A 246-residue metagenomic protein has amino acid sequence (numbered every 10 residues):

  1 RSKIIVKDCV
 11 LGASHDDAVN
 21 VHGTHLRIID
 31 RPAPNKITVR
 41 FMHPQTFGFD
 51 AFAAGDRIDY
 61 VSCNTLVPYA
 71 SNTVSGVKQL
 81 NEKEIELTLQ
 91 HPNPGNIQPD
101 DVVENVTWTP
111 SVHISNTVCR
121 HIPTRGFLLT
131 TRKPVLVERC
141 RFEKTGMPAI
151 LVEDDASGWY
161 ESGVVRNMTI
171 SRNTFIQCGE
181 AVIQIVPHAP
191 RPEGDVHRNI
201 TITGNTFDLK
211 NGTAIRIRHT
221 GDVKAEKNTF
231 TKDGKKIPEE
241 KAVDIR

Functional and structural regions predicted by a protein language model:
R1-S2, L11-G12, V21, N105-V106 (+7 more regions): Low-complexity, polar/charged sequence tracts that form flexible coils or short amphipathic helices and often embed
S2-I5, H15, P110-H113, T131-V137 (+3 more regions): Short "repeat-start/strand-capping" segments in structured domains, especially the N-termini of parallel beta-helix
I4, H15-V21, D30, N64 (+5 more regions): Short glycine/acidic-rich loop motifs that flank beta-strands on beta-rich extracellular proteins
G23, R27-I29, F47, G221-R246: Acidic, glycine- and Ser/Thr-rich low-complexity intrinsically disordered tracts in extracellular/secreted proteins
I37-F47: Short alpha-helix capping/helix-loop boundary micro-motifs
T46-E82: Ser/Thr/Gly-rich low-complexity blocks that favor extended beta-strand/coil architectures
P68-N116, R120-H121, L128: Small/polar beta-strand repeat architecture
